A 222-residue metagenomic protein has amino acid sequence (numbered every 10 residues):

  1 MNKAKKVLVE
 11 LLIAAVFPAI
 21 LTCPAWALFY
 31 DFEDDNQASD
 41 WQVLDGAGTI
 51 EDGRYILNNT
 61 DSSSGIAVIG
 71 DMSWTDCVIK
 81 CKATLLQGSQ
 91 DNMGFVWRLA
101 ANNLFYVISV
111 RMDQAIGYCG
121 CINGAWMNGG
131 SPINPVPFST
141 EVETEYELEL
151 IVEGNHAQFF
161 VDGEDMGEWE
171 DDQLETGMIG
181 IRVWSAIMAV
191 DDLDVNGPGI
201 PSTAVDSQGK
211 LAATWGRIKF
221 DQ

Functional and structural regions predicted by a protein language model:
E10-T22: Bacterial N-terminal signal peptides
P24-D45, A204-F220: Extracellular carbohydrate-recognition regions
F32, D191-V195: Extracellular beta-strand elements of beta-rich domains used for carbohydrate recognition/degradation or cell-matrix
F32, I79-C81, E141-V161: Short tryptophan-centered beta-strand motifs in secreted/extracellular beta-sheet-rich domains of glycan-recognition
D34-I66: Extracellular glycan-recognition surfaces and repeat-rich motifs
N59-W126: Secretory/extracellular carbohydrate-interaction modules and structurally similar beta-sandwich "look-alikes"
G124-E149: Short, aromatic/His-centered strand-loop micro-motif at the edge of beta-sheets
F160-R182: Short, solvent-exposed beta-strand-to-loop segments that form ligand-recognition rims of beta-rich domains
